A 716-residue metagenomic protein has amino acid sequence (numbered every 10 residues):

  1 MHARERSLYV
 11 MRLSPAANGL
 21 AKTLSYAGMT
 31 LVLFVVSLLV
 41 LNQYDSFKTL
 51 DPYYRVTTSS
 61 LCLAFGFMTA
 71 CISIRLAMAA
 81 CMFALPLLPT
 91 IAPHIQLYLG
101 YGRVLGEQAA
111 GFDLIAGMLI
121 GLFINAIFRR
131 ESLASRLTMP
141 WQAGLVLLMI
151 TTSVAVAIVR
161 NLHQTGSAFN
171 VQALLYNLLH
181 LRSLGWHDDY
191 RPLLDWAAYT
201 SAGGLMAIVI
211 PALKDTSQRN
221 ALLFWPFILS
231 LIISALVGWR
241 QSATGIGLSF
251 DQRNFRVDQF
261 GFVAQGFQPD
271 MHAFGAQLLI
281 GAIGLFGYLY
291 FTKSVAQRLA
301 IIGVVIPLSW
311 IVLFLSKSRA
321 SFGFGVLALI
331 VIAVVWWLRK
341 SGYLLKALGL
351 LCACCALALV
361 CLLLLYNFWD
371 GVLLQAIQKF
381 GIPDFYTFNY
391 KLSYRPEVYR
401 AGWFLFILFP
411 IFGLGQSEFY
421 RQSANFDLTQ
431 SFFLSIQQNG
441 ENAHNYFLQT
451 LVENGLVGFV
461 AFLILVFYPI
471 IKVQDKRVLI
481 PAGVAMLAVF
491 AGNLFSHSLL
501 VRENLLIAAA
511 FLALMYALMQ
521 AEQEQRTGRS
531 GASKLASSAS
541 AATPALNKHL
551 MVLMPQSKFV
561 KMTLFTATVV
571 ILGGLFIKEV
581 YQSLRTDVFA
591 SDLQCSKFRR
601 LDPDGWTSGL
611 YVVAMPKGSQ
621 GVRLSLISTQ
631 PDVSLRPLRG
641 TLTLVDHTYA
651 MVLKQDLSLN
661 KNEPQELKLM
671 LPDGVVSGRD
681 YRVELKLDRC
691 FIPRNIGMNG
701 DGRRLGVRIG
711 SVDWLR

Functional and structural regions predicted by a protein language model:
H2, N42-K48, I91-Y101, A155-D188 (+7 more regions): Membrane-interfacial helix-loop-helix modules of multi-pass inner-membrane proteins that assemble, modify, or transport
H2-R4, K22-L39, L61-T69, L147-V154 (+9 more regions): Alpha-helical transmembrane segments of multi-pass inner-membrane proteins
A21-S132, A155-R160, V489: N-terminal signal-anchor transmembrane segment
Y54-T58, E107-I120, L145-T151, S167-A212 (+1 more regions): Aromatic-anchored transmembrane helix interface
V159, L236, Q241-G245, I311 (+5 more regions): A membrane-periplasm/extracellular boundary helix in multi-pass inner-membrane enzymes that assemble envelope glycans
L248, F385-R400, F412-N454: Long extracytoplasmic/lumenal interhelical loops at the membrane interface of multi-pass membrane proteins
I283, G325-I332, L357, F462-L465 (+4 more regions): Transmembrane alpha-helices of multi-pass inner-membrane enzymes
F559-F565, G573-R716: C-terminal luminal/periplasmic domains and tails of membrane-associated envelope-modifying transferases
